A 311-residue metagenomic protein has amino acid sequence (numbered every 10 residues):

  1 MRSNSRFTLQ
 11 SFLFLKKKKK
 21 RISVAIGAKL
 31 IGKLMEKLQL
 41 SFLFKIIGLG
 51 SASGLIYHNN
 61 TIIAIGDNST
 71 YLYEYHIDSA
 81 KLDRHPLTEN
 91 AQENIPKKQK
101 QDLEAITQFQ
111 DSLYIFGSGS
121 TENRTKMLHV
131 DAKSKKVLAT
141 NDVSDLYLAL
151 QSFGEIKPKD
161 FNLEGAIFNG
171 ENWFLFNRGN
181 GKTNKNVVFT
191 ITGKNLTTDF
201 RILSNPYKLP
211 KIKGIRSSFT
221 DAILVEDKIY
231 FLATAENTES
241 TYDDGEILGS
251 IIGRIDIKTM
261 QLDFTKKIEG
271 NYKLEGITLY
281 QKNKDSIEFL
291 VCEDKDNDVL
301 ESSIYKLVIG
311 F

Functional and structural regions predicted by a protein language model:
S5, L13-L15: Short hydrophobic targeting helices and cationic amphipathic motifs that mediate membrane/organellar targeting
K16-K20: Polybasic, lysine-rich low-complexity intrinsically disordered segments
V24-A28: Acidic, Ala/Val/Gly-enriched low-complexity intrinsically disordered segments
G32-F311: Sequence/structural signature of beta-propeller domains
